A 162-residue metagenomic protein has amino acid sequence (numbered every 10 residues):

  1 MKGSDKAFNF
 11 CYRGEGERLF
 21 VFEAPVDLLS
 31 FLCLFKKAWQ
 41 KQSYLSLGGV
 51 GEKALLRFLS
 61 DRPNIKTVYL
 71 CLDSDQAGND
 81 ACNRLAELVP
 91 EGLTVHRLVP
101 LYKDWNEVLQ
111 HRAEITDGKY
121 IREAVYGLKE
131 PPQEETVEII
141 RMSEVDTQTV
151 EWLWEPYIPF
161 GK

Functional and structural regions predicted by a protein language model:
M1-E17: Glycine-/acidic-rich phosphate or pyrophosphate-binding loops and their flanking alpha/beta elements
M1-S4, L45-G49, S143-E144: Short, flexible loop segments at the rims of nucleotide/cofactor-binding pockets, characterized by
E17, C33-E130: TOPRIM fold recognition
E23-A24: Helix N-cap/beta->alpha junction signal
D27: Conserved Rossmann-like nucleotide-cofactor binding loop
S30: Phosphate-binding glycine-rich loops and their immediate beta-loop-alpha structural context
K129-K162: The Walker A/P-loop phosphate-binding site
